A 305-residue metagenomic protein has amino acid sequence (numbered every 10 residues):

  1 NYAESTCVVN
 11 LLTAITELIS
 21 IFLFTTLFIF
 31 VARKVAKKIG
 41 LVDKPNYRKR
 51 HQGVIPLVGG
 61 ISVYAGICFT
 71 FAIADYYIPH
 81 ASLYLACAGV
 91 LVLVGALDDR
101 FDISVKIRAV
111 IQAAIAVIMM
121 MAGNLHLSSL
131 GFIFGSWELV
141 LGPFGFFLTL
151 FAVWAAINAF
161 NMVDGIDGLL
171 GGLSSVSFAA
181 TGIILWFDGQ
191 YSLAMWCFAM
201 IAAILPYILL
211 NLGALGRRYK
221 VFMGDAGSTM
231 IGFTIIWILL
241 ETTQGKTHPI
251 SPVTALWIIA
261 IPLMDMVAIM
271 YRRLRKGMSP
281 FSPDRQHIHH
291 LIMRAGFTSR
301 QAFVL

Functional and structural regions predicted by a protein language model:
Y2-N10, A14-T16, T242-L305: C-terminal membrane-associated helical module and adjoining short loops/tails
C7-M266: "…together with the soluble PPM/PP2C metallo-phosphatase catalytic core" -> "…together with the soluble PPM/PP2C
